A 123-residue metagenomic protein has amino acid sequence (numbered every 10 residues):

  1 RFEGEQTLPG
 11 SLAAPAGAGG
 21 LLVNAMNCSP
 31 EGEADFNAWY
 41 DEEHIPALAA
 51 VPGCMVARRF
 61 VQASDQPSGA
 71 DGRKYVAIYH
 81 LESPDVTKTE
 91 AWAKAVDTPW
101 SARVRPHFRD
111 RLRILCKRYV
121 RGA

Functional and structural regions predicted by a protein language model:
R1-A123: Macromolecular interaction modules
